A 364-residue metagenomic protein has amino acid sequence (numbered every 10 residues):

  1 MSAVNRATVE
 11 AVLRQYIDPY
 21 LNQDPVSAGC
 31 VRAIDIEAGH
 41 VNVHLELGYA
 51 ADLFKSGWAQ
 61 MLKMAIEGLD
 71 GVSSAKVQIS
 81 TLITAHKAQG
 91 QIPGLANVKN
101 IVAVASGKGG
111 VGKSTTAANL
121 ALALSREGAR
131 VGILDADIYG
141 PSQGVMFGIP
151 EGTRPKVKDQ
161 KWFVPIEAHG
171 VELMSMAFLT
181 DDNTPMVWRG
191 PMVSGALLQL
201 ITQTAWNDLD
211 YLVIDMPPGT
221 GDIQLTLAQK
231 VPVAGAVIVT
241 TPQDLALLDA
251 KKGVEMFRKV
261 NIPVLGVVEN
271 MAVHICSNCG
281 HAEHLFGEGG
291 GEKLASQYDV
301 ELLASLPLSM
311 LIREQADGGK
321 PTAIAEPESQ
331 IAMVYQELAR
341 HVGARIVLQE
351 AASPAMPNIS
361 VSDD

Functional and structural regions predicted by a protein language model:
M1-R32: N-proximal, solvent-exposed amphipathic alpha-helical segments enriched in charged/polar residues
S27-C30, E37, H44-A105, A339 (+2 more regions): Extreme N-terminal, non-catalytic leader segments that precede Walker-type/kinase nucleotide-binding cores
Q60, D210-Y211, P217-G318: Conserved catalytic-core segment of NTP-binding enzymes
I101-I138, V254: Walker A/P-loop phosphate-binding motif and the immediately C-terminal alpha-helix
L124-W188, S194, I201: Phosphate-binding loop that captures ATP/GTP phosphates
L179-L227: Phosphate-binding/switch loop-helix module in NTP-utilizing enzymes
G318-S329: C-terminal boundary of histidine-terminating zinc-finger modules
H341, A351-D364: A short, charged, Gly/Pro-tolerant segment at domain boundaries
